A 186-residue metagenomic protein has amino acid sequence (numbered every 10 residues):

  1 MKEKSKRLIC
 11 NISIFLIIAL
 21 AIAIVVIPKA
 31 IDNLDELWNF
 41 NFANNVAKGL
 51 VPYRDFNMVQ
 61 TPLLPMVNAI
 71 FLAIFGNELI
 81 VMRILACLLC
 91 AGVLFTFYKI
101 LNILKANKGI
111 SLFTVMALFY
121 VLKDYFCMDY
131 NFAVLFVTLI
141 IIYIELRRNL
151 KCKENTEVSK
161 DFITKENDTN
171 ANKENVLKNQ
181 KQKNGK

Functional and structural regions predicted by a protein language model:
M1-I22, N155-T156, K183-G185: Start-transfer (signal-anchor) and selected internal transmembrane alpha helices of multi-pass inner/ER membrane
L16, I84-L104, I140: Transmembrane-helix motifs of polytopic, lipid-linked glycan transferases
I22-M58, I70: Extracytoplasmic loop-helix module adjacent to an early transmembrane segment
P62, M66, F75-G92: Loop-to-helix entry region of an early transmembrane alpha helix in multi-pass inner-membrane enzymes
F97-Y120, L135, C152: Transmembrane-helix signature of polytopic, membrane-embedded enzymes that assemble or transfer cell-envelope glycans
L118-L122, K153-K160, K165, G185-K186: Membrane-interface alpha helices of multi-pass inner-membrane proteins
Y125-V134: Short acidic/glycine- and proline-prone juxtamembrane loop motifs at membrane-interface regions of multi-pass membrane
A133-K151: Specific aromatic-rich, kink-prone transmembrane helix
